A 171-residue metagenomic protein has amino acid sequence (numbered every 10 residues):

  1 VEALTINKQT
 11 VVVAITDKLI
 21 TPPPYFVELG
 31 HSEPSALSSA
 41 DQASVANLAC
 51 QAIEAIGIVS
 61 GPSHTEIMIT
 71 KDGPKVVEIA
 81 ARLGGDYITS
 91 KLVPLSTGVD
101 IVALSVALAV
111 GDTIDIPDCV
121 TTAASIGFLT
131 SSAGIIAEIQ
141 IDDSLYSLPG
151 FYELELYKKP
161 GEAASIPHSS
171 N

Functional and structural regions predicted by a protein language model:
V1-P74, L83: Internal nucleotide-binding/catalytic subdomain
E2, T16, M68, G127-T130 (+1 more regions): Residues in well-ordered beta-strands of folded domains
T5, D118-V120, S169-S170: Solvent-exposed alpha-helices and their adjacent loops that cap or buttress functional pockets in soluble metabolic
A43-T65, K71, A80-A137: Active-site "cap" helix and flanking loop/linker of ATP-utilizing ligase/carboxylase catalytic domains
P74, T121-I126, P149-E153, N171: Active-site lining segments that contact anionic ligands and/or coordinate catalytic metals
V76-E78: Pre-DFG segment of protein kinase catalytic domains
L129-P160: Glycine-rich active-site loop/lid that clamps phosphate-bearing ligands
K158-N171: Generic C-terminus detector
